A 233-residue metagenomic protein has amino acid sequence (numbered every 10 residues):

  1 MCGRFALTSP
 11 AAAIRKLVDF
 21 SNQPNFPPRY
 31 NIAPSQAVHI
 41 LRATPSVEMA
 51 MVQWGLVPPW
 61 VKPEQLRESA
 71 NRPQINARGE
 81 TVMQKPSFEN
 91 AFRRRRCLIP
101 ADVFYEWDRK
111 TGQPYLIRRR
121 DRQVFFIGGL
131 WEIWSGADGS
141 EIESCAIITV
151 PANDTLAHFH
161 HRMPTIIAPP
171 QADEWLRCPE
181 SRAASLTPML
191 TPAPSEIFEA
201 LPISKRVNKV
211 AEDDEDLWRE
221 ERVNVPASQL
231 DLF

Functional and structural regions predicted by a protein language model:
M1-F233: Short linear sequence motif anchored by a di-proline
